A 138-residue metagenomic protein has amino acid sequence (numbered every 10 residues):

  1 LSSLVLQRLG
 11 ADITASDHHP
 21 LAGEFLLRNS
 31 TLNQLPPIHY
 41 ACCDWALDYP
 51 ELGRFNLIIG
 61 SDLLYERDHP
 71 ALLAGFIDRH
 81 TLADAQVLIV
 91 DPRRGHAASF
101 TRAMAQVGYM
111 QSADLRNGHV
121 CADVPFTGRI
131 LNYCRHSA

Functional and structural regions predicted by a protein language model:
L1-A138: S-adenosylmethionine-dependent methyltransferases
